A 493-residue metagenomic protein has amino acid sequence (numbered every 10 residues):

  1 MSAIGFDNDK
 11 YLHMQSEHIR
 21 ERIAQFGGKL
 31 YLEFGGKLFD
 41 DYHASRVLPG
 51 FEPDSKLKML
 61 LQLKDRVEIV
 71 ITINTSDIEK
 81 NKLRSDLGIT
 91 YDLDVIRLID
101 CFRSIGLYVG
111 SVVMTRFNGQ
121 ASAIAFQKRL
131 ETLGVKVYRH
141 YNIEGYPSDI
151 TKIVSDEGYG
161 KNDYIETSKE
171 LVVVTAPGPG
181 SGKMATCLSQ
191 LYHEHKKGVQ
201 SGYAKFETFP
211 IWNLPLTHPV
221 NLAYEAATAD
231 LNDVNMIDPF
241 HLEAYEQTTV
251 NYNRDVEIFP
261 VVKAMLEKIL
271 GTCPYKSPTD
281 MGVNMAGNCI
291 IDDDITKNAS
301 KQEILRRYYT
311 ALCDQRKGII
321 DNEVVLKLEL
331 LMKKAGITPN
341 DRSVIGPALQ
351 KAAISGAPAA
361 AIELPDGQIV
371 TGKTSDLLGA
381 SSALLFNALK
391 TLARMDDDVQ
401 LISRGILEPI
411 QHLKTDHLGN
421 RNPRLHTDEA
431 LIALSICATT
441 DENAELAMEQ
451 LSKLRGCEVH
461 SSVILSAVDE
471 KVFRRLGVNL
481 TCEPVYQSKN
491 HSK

Functional and structural regions predicted by a protein language model:
M1-T175, Q190-A352, A357, L364-D366 (+2 more regions): Flexible phosphate-sensing "switch/lid" loops adjacent to ATP/NTP-binding sites across phosphate-transfer
G178-P179: The conserved Walker
T186: Hydrophobic positions on the alpha1 helix immediately C-terminal to the Walker A/P-loop
K197-S201, R394-Q400: Phosphate-handling active-site elements
G202, T374-S375: Residue-level structural signal for beta-strand termini and adjacent loop
L377-A393: A short, polar/charged loop-to-alpha-helix boundary motif
D396-E408, H412-N422: Substrate-recognition/cap regions that form aromatic- and gly/pro-loop-enriched pockets for small-molecule ligands
